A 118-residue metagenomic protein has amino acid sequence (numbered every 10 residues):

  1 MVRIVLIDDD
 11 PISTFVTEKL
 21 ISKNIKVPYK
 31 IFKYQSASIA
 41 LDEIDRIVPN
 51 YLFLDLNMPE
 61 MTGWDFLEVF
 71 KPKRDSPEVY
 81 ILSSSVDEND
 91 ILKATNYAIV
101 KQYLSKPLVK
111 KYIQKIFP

Functional and structural regions predicted by a protein language model:
V5, I47-F53: Active-site beta3 strand of CheY-like receiver
P11-F32: Two-component/phosphorelay signaling modules centered on CheY-like receiver
K33-I39, G63: Helix N-cap/capping motif at the beta->alpha junctions
D42, W64-D75: Short amphipathic alpha-helix used as the core "switch/output" element in two-component signaling
M58: Receiver (REC) domain active-site loop signature in two-component systems and cognate sites in sensor histidine kinases
L82-S83: Hydrophobic/aromatic residues positioned on beta-strands within the core alpha/beta folds
V86-Y103, K111: Alpha4 helix (beta4-alpha4-beta5 surface) of REC/receiver domains from two-component response regulators
P107-F117: C-terminal output helix
